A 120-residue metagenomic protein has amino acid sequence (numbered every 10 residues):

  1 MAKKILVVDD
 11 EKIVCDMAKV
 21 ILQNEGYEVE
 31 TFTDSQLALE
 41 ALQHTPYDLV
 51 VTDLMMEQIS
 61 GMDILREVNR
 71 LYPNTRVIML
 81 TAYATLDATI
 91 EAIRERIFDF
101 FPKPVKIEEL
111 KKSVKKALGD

Functional and structural regions predicted by a protein language model:
K3, T33-D34, S60-D63: Acidic catalytic/metal-coordinating carboxylates
E11, V50, L54-M55: The short loop immediately C-terminal to the conserved phospho-acceptor aspartate in CheY-like receiver
C15, M56-Q58, T85: The feature encodes the CheY-like receiver
D16-N24: Charged docking surfaces used in two-component/phosphorelay signaling
G26-T33, A41: Short hydrophobic/Thr-rich beta-strand motif most characteristic of the beta2 strand and flanking loop of CheY-like
V105-V114: C-terminal output helix
